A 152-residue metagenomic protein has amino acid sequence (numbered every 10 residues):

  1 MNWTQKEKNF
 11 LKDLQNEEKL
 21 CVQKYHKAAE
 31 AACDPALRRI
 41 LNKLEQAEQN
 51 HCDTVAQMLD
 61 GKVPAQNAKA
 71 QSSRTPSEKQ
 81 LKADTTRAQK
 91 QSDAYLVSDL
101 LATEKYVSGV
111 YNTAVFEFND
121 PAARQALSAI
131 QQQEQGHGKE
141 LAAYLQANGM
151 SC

Functional and structural regions predicted by a protein language model:
M1-K8, G61-K69, S73-A94, Q146-C152: Membrane-interacting alpha-helical segments
N2-W3, D13-D60, E117: Acidic, metal/ion-handling microdomains and their immediate structural contexts
E7-A31, S77-S128: Acidic/histidine-rich alpha-helical segments that form the ligand environment of transition-metal centers
P35-R74, Q135-G149: Conserved alpha-helical segments that form or flank metal/cofactor-binding pockets of metalloenzymes
Q132: DNA-recognition helix of helix-turn-helix
